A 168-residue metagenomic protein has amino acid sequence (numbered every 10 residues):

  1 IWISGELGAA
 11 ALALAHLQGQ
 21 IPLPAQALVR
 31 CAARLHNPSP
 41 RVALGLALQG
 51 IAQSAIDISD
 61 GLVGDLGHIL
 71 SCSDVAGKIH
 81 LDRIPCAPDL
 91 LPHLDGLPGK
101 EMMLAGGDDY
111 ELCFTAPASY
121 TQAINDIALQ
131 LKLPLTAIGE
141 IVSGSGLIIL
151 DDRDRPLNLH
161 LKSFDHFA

Functional and structural regions predicted by a protein language model:
I1-G45: Short, acidic (Asp/Glu-rich) active-site segment that either coordinates a divalent metal cofactor
L28-V29, G50-I51, A55-A168: Glycine-/charge-enriched secondary-structure boundary and capping motifs
